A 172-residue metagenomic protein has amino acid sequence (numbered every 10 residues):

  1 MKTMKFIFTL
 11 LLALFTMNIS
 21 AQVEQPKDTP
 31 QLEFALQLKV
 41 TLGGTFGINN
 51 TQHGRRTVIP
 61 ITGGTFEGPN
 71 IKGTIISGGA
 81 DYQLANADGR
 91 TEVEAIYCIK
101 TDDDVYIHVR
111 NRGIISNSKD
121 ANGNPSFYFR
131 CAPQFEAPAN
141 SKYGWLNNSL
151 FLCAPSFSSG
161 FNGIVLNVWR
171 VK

Functional and structural regions predicted by a protein language model:
M1-E24: Bacterial Sec-dependent N-terminal signal peptides
Q22-K172: Beta-strand-enriched cores of mature, soluble protein domains
